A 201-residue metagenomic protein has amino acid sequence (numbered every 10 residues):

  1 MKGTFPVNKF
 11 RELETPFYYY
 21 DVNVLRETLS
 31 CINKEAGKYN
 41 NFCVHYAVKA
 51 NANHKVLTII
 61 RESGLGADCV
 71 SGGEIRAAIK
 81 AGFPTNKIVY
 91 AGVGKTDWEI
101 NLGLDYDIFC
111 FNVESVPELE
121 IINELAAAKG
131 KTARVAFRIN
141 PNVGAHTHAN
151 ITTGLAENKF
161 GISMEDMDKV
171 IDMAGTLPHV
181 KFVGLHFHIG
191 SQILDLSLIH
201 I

Functional and structural regions predicted by a protein language model:
M1-A133, D172, T176-F182: A charged N-terminal "starter" segment
P16, Y106-V113, T153-M164, I193-S197: Flexible, glycine/proline-enriched loop segments at strand-loop-helix junctions that form or flank small-ligand binding
A47, R134-N140, H186-H188: Short beta-strand segments
N53, E74-R76, D97-E99, P141-A156 (+1 more regions): Conserved radical SAM core fold
G66, G92-G94, A136, G154 (+3 more regions): Glycine-centered flexibility motif
E118-H179: Conserved anion-binding
I199-I201: Conserved small/polar residues in nucleotide/adenosyl-binding loops
